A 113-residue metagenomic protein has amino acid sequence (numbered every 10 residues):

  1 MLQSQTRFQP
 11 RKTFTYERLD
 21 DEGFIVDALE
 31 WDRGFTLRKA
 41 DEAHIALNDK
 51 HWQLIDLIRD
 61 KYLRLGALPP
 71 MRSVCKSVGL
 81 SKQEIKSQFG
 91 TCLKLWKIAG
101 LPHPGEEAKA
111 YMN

Functional and structural regions predicted by a protein language model:
M1-F8, D60-L63: Short, charged N-terminal helix-start/capping segments
Q3, P10-K12, L19, W31 (+1 more regions): Helix-rich interaction surfaces within compact, conserved domain-sized segments that mediate assembly or partner
R7-D41: N-terminal first-folded block
T36-R59, R64, M71, V78 (+2 more regions): Metallocofactor- and cofactor-centric catalytic cores in central/energy metabolism, strongly enriched
